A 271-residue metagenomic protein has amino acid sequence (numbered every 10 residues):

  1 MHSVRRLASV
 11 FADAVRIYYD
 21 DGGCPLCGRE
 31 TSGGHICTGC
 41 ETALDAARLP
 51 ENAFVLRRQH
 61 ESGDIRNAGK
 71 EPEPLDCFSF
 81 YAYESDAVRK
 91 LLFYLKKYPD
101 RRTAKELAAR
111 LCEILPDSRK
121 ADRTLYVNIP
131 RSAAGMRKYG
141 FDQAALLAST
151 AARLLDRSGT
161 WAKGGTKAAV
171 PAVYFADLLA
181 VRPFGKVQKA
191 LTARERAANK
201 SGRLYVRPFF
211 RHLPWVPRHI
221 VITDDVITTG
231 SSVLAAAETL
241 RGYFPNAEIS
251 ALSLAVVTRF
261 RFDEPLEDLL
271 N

Functional and structural regions predicted by a protein language model:
M1-N271: Glycine-rich phosphate/pyrophosphate-handling loop used in enzymes and phosphotransfer proteins
